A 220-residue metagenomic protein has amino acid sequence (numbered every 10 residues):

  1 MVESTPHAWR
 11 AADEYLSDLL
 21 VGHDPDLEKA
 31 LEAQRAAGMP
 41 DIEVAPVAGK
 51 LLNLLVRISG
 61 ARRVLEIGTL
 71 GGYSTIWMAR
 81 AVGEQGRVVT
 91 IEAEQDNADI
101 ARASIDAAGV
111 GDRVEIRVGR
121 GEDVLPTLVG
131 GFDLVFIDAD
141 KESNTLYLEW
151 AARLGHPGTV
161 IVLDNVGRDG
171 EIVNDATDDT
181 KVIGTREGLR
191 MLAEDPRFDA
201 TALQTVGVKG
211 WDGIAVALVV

Functional and structural regions predicted by a protein language model:
M1-D24, A37: N-terminal auxiliary segments of SAM/dcSAM-dependent transferases
R10-A11, E32-A36, I172, R197: General secondary-structure edge motif
D13, L27, I214: A residue-level signal for beta-strand positions that form part of recognition/binding surfaces within mature
Y15-L19, A33, G188-M191: Residues that form generic nucleotide/phosphate-binding pockets
L20-A36, I42-E43: S-adenosyl-L-methionine
I42-V220: S-adenosylmethionine/decaboxylated-SAM
